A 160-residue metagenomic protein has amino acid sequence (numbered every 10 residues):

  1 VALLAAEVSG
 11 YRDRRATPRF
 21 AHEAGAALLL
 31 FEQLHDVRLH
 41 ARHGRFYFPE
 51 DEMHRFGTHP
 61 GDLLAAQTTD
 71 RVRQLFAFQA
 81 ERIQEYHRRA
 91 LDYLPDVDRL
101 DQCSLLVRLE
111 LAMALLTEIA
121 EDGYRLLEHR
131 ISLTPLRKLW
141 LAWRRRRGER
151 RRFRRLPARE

Functional and structural regions predicted by a protein language model:
A2-L28, L34, R38-E160: Catalytic cores of Mg2+-dependent Asp-rich isoprenoid enzymes
